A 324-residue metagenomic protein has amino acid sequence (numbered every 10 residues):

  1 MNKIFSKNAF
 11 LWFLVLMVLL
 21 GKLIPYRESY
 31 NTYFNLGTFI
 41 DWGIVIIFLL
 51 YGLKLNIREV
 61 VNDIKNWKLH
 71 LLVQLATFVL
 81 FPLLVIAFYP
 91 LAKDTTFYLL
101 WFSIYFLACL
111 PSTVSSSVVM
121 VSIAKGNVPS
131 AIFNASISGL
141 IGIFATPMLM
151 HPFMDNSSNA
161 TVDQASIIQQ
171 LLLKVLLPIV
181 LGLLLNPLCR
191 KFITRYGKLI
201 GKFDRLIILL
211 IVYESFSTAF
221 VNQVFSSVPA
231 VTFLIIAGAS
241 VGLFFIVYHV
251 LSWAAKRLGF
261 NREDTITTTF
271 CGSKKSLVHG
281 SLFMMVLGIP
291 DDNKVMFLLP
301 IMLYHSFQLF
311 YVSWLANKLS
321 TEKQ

Functional and structural regions predicted by a protein language model:
M1-T95, H151, D155-R262, K323-Q324: Structural signature of multi-pass alpha-helical membrane transport proteins
N31, Q223-A230, M284-M302: Extracellular/periplasmic helix-loop-helix junctions in multi-pass membrane proteins
N62-D63, S115-N127, S227, S252-K256 (+2 more regions): Helix-loop junctions at the membrane interface of multi-pass solute transporters
W67-Q74, T95-A108, G126-S136, L234 (+2 more regions): The feature identifies polytopic integral membrane transport proteins across all domains of life
A76-L84, C109-V114, A131-F153, L172-L176 (+2 more regions): Membrane-embedded alpha-helical segments of transport systems, primarily multispan ion/solute transporters
Y89, M150-M154, V286-I289, A316 (+1 more regions): Juxtamembrane/transmembrane-helix interface segments of polytopic membrane transporters
Y89-A145, M150, M154-I167: Membrane-interface helix-loop-helix junctions at boundaries between adjacent transmembrane segments
I246-A255, L298-Q324: Membrane-helix cytosolic exit motif
